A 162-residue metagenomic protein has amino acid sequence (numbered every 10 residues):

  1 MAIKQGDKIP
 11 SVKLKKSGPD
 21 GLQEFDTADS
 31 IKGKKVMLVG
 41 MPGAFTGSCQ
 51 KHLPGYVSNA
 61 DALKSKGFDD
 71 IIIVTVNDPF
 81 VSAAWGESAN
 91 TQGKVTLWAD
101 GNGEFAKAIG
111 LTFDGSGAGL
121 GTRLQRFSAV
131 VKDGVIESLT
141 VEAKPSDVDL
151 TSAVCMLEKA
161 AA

Functional and structural regions predicted by a protein language model:
M1-A162: Chalcogenol-based redox active-site neighborhoods
